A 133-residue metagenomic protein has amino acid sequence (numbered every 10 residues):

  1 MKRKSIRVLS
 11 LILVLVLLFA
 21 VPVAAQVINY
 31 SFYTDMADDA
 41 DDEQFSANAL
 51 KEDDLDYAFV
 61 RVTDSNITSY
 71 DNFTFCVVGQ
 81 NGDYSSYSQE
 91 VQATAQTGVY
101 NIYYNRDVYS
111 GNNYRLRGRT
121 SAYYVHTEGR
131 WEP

Functional and structural regions predicted by a protein language model:
M1-K4, V77: Short alpha-helical segments used as structural interaction elements across diverse proteins
R3-A25: Sec-dependent N-terminal signal peptides of Gram-positive bacterial secreted proteins and lipoproteins
Q26-P133: Post-signal peptide N-terminal regions of Sec-secreted extracellular proteins
